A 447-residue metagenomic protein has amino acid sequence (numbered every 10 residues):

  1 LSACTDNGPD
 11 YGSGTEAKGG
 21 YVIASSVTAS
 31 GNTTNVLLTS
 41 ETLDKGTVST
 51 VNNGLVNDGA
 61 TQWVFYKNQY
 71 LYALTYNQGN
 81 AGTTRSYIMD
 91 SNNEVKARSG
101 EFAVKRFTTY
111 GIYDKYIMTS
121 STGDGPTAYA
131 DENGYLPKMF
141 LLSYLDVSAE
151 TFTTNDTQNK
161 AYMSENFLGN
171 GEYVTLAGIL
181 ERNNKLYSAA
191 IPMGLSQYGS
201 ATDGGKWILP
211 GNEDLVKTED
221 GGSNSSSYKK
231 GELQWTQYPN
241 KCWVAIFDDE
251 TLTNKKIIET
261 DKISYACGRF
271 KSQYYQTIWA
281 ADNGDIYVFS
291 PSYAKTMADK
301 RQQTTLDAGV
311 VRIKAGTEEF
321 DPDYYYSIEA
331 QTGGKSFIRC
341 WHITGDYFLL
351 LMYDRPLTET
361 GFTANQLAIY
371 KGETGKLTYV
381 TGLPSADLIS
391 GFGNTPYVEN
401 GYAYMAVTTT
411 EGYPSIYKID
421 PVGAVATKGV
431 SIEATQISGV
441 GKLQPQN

Functional and structural regions predicted by a protein language model:
S2-A3: C-terminal motif of bacterial Sec signal peptides marking the signal peptidase cleavage site
D6-M163, L176-I191, T408, Y413-S415 (+3 more regions): Acidic/polar, low-complexity intrinsically disordered N-terminal segments immediately downstream of a Sec signal
L37-E41, T84-M89, Y135-T151, T202-T253 (+3 more regions): Beta-propeller blade signature
K45-V56, N93-V104, T153-G169, K255-G268 (+3 more regions): A short beta-strand motif characteristic of beta-propeller blades
V56-K67, G100-K115, S164-I179, Y265-I278 (+3 more regions): Repeated scaffold domains used in trafficking and secretory/extracellular systems, primarily beta-propellers
N68-Q69, D114-K115, N183-N184, N283-D285 (+2 more regions): Short coil/turn segments that connect the beta-strands within blades of beta-propeller domains
Q237-F320, G334-K335: Beta-propeller domains
D321-Y413: Intrinsically disordered, low-complexity segments enriched in Gly and acidic/Ser/Thr residues that form flexible
